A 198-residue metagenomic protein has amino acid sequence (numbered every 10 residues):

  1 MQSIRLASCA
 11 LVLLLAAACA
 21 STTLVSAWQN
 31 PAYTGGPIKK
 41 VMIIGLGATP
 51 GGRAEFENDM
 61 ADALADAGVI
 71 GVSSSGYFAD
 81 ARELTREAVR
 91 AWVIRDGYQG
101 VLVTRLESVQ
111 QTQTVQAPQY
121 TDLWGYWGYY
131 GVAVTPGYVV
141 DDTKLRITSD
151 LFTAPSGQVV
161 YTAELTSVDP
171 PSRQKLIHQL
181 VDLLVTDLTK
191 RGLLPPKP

Functional and structural regions predicted by a protein language model:
M1-A10: Bacterial N-terminal signal peptides that target proteins for export
Q2, R53-A63, Q113-P118, D122: Surface-exposed flexible segments
S3-I4, I94, R173: Structural motif marking the loop-to-transmembrane transition
C19-A81, A88-Y98, T166, L193-P198: A structural "domain/chain start" motif
C19-K40, A48, T135-P198: C-terminal/domain-edge helix-coil "capping" segments
L84-L151, P155: Surface-exposed short loop/turn segments
